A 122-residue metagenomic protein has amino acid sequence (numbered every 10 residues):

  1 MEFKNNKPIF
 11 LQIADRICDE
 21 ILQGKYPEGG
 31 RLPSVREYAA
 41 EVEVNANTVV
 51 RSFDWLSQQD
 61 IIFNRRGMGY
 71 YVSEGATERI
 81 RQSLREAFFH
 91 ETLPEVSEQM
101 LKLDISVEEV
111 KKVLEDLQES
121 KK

Functional and structural regions predicted by a protein language model:
M1-R31, E37, R81, A87 (+1 more regions): Extreme N-terminal segment that seeds HTH/winged-HTH DNA-binding domains in transcriptional regulators
K25-Y26, G30, Q58-G67, S73-E74: Beta-hairpin "wing" of winged helix-turn-helix
R31-F63: N-terminal helix-turn-helix
E41, N45, I61, R66-G67 (+3 more regions): Short alpha-helix boundary/capping motifs
G69-Y70, L114: Conserved beta-strand edge residues that scaffold enzyme active sites
T77-R79: A short, flexible beta-alpha/helix-coil linker loop
